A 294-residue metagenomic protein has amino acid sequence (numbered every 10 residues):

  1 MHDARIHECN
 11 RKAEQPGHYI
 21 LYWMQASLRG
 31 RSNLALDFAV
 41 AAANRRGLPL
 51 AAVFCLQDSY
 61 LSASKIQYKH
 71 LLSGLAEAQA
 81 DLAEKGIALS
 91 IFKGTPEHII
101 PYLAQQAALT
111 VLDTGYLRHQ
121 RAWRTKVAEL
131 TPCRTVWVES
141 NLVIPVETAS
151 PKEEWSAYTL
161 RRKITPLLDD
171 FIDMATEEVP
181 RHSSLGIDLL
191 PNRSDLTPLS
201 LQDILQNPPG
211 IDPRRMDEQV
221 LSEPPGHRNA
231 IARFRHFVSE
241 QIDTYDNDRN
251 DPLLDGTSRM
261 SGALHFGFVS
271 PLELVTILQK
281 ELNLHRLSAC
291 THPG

Functional and structural regions predicted by a protein language model:
M1-P180: Trp/Phe/Arg-rich N-terminal binding region typifying the photolyase-homology
P16, K152-G294: Glycine/tryptophan-enriched, flexible segments
